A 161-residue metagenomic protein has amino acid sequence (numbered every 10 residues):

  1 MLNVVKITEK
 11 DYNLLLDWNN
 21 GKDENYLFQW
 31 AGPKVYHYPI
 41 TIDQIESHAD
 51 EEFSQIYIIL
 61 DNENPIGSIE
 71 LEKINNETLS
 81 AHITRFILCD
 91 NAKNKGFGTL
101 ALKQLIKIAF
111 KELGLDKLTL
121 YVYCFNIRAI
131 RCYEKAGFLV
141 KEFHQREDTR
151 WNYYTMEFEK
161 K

Functional and structural regions predicted by a protein language model:
M1-N3: Extreme N-terminal starter segment of soluble prokaryotic enzymes
K6-Y12, L16-K93, Q104-I108, E112-L113 (+2 more regions): Acetyl-CoA-dependent GNAT
A81, D116-I130, K135-K161: C-terminal "cap" of GNAT-fold acetyltransferases
C89-K103, Y123-R131, K135: Conserved glycine-rich acetyl-CoA-binding loop
